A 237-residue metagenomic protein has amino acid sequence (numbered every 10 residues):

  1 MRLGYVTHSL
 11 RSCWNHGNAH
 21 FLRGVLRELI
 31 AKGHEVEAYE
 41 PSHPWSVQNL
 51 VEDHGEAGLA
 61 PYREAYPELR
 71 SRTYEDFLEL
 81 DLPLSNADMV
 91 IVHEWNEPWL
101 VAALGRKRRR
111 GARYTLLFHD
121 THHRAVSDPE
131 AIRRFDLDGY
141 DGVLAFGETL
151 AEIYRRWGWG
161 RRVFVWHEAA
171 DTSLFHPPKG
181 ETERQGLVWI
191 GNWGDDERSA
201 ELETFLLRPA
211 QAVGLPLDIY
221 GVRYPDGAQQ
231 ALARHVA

Functional and structural regions predicted by a protein language model:
M1-N15, S42: Nucleotide-activated donor-dependent transferases that construct or modify glycoconjugates
S9, R23-G24, E37-Y154: Extended catalytic core of nucleotide-activated donor transferases of GT-like folds
S9-F21, D196-A200: A short, glycine/small-residue-rich beta-strand->loop->alpha-helix junction that serves as a flexible
N18-L29, T204-L206: Short amphipathic alpha-helix
D53-A57, Y140, G160-V163, Q229-A237: Active-site regions of enzymes building and remodeling cell-envelope glycoconjugates
T149, W166-A169: Carbohydrate-associated surface elements
D171-A237: Conserved catalytic-core segment of nucleotide-activated headgroup transferases in glycan assembly
